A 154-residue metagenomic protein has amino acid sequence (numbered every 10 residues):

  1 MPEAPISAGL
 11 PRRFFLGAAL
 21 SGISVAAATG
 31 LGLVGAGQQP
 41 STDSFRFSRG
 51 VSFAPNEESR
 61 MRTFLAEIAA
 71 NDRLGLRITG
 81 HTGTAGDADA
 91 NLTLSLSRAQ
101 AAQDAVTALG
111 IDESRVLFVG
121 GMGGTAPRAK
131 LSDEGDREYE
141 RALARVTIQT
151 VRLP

Functional and structural regions predicted by a protein language model:
M1-P40, S59, L153-P154: N-terminal targeting leaders that direct proteins to extracytoplasmic destinations
A18-A19, F45-G50: Cell-envelope and extracellular/periplasmic
S41-R46, T107, T147: Ser/Thr- (and often Asn-) enriched beta-sheet segments in non-cytosolic proteins
T42-D43, F47, M61-R98, L117-K130: Short, surface-exposed beta-strand segments enriched in small/polar/acidic residues
V51, R62, I68, A108-P154: Periplasmic OmpA/Pal-like peptidoglycan-binding modules at the C-termini of bacterial envelope proteins
A54-E57, R98: Phosphate/oxyanion-binding active-site loops and adjacent basic polyanion-contact surfaces
